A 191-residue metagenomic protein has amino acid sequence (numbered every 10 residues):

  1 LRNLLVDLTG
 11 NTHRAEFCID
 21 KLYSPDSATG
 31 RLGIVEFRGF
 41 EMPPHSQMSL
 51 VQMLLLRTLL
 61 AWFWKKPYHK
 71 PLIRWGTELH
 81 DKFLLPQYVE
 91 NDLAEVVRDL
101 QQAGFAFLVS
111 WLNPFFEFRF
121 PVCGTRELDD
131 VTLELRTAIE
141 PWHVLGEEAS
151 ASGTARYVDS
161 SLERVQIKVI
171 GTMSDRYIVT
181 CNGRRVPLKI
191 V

Functional and structural regions predicted by a protein language model:
L1-V191: C-terminal accessory/tail domains of diverse enzymes
